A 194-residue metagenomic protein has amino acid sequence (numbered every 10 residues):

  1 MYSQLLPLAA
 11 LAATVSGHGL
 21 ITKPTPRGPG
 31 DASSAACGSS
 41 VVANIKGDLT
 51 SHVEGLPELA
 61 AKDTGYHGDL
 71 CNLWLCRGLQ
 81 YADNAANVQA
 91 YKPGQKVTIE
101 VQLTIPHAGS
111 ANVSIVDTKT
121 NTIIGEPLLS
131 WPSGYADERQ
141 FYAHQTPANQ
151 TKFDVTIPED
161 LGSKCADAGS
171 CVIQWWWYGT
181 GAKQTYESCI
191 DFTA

Functional and structural regions predicted by a protein language model:
M1-T22: Fungal secretory targeting signals
A12-A13, T104, T118-T120, Y178-T180: Conserved beta-strand elements of beta-rich interaction domains across eukaryotes, especially beta-propellers
H18-G125: N-terminal "mature-chain" segments and other terminal, solvent-exposed stretches
A36-G38, L70-R77, K164-A166, S170-V172 (+1 more regions): Sequence contexts marking disulfide-bonded cysteines in secreted/extracellular proteins
G94-K96, A108, Q150, A166-S170: Extracellular Ig-like/FN3 beta-sandwich strand-entry sites
V116, F153-A182: Internal, hydrophobic beta-strand segments that form the core of beta-sheet-rich folds
K119-P158: Exoplasmic/lumenal beta-rich domain surfaces
K183-A194: Short beta-strand elements
